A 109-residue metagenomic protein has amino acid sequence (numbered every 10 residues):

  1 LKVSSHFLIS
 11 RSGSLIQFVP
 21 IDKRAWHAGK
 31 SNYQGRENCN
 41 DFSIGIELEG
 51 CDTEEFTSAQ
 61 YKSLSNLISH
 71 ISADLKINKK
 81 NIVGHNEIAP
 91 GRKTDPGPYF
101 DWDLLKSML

Functional and structural regions predicted by a protein language model:
L1-I21: Short, conserved "active-site rim" segments that organize catalytic pockets and cofactor/ligand binding
S4-H6, H27, H85: Histidine-centered active-site/metal-ligand motif
S12, P20-K23, C51, E87: An acidic- and aromatic-residue-enriched active-site/binding cleft used to recognize and process polar
I21-K23, R36-C39: Non-catalytic ligand/cofactor/substrate-binding and regulatory segments of enzyme domains
R24-Q34: Alpha-helical scaffolding within the catalytic cores of extracellular/periplasmic polymer-degrading hydrolases
E37, F42, C51-L109: Basic/polar, cationic surfaces and motifs that engage anionic cell-wall and phosphate/carboxylate ligands
